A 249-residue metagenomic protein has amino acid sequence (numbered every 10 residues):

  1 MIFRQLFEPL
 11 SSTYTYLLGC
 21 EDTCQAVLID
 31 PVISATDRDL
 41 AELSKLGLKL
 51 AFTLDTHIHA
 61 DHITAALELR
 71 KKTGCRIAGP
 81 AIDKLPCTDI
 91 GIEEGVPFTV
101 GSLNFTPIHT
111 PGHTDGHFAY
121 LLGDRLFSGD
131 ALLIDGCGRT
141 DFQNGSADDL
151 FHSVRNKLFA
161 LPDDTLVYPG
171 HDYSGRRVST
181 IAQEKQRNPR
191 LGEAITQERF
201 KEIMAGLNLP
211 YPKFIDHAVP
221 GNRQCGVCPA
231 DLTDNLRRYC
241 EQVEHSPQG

Functional and structural regions predicted by a protein language model:
M1-K49, A119-S128, D135: Conserved beta-strand hairpin/beta-sheet module of binuclear metal-dependent hydrolase folds, prominently
S12, T23, I33-H109, Q186-R187 (+2 more regions): Active-site HxH/HxHxD metal-binding segment of metal-dependent hydrolases
L17, P97-L122: Core dinuclear metal-dependent hydrolase active-site scaffold
L18, D30, H57, L69 (+6 more regions): Divalent metal-coordination and catalytic microenvironments
A26-I29, F105-P107, L126-S128, Y168-P169 (+1 more regions): Short hydrophobic-aromatic micro-motifs
P31-V32, I58, I82-D83, H113-T114 (+4 more regions): Active-site metal-binding loops of divalent metal-dependent hydrolases
A78-P80, L85, P97-T99, L132 (+1 more regions): Gly/lys/ser-thr-rich phosphate-binding loops in alpha/beta enzymes that coordinate phosphoanhydride or phosphate groups
H152-L166, G170-G249: Accessory terminal helices/loops
